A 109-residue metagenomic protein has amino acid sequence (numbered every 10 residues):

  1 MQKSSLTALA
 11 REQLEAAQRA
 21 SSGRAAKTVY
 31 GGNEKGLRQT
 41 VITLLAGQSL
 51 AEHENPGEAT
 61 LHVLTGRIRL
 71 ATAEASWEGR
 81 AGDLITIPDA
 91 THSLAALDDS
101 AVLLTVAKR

Functional and structural regions predicted by a protein language model:
M1-G36, A71: A short, N-terminal "cap"/entry segment at the start of jelly-roll beta-barrel domains of the cupin/DSBH fold
G23-A26, R38-N55, A81, D89: Conserved short histidine dyad/triad with adjacent acidic residue
Q48-L50, G66-A71, H92: Short beta-strand segments in beta-sandwich/barrel cores
G57-A73: Glycine- and acidic-residue-biased ligand/ion/polar-headgroup-sensing regions
L64-T65, R80-A81, D98: A cytosolic small-molecule/anion-sensing beta-strand core signal
A73-A90: Short acidic-glycine-tyrosine-enriched beta hairpin
D89-R109: Ligand-binding loop in jelly-roll beta-barrel domains
